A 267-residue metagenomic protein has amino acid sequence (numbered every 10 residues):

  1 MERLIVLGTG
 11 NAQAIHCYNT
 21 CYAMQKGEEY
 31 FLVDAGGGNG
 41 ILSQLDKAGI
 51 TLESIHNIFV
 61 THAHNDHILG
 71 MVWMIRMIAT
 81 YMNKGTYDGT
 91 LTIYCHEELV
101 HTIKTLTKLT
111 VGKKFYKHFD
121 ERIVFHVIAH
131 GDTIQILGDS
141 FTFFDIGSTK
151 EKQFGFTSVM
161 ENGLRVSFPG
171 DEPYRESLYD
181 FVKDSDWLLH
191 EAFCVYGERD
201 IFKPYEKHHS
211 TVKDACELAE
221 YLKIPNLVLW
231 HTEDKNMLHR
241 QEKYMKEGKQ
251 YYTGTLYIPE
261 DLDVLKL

Functional and structural regions predicted by a protein language model:
M1-A48, K152-G170, W187: Conserved beta-strand hairpin/beta-sheet module of binuclear metal-dependent hydrolase folds, prominently
A12, I93, L99-V100, T232-M237: Short histidine/acidic/glycine/proline-rich micro-motifs that form metal- and phosphate-coordinating active-site loops
A14-H16, V127-G197: Active-site-proximal loop/helix segment associated with metal-binding centers of metalloenzymes
V33-G36, H56-A63, H96, V166-E172 (+3 more regions): Active-site neighborhood of phospho(di)ester-bond hydrolases with catalytic His/Asp-centered motifs
N39-L91: Active-site metal-binding motif and surrounding structural segment of the metallo-beta-lactamase
M74, I78-T92, K152-F154, V159-M160 (+1 more regions): P-loop/Walker A phosphate-binding loop and immediately adjacent motor/lid segment at beta-alpha junctions
Y87-K152, K249, D261: Metallo-beta-lactamase
P173-L262: Cap/insert and terminal regions of metallo-dependent hydrolase folds
